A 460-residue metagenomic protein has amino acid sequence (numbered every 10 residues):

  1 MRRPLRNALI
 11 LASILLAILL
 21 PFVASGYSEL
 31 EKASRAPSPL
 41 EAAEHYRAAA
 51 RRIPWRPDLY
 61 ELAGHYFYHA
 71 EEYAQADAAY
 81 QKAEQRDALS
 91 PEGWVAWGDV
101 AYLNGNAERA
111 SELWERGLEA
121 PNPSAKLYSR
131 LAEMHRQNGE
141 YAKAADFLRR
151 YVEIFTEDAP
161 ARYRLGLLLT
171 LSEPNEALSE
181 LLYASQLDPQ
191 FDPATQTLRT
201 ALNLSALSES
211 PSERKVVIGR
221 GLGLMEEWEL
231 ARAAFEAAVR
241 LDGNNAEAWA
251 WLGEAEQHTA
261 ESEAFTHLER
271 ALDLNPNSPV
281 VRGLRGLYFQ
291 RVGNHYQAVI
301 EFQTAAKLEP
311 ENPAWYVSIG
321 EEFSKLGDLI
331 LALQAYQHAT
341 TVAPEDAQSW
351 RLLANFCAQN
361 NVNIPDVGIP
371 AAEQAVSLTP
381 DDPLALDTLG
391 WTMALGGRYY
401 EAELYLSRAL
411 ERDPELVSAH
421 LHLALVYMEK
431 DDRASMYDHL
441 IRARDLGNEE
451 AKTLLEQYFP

Functional and structural regions predicted by a protein language model:
M1-S38, Y163-L167, L171-S208: Long, contiguous interaction/recruitment modules in multidomain scaffold/adaptor proteins
G26, P57-D58, P91-E92, S124-K126 (+10 more regions): Helix-start (N-cap) detector for alpha-helical repeat units in TPR-like alpha-solenoids, especially tetratricopeptide
A36-H45, A70-K82, N104-R116, N138-R150 (+9 more regions): Structural signature of tandem alpha-helical TPR/SEL1-like repeats, specifically the intra-repeat loop/turn
R52, R86, A120-P121, I154-F155 (+8 more regions): Structural marker of alpha-solenoid helical repeat scaffolds
L62, A96, R130, R164 (+9 more regions): Canonical tetratricopeptide repeat
D99, E133, E254, Q348-S377 (+2 more regions): Alpha-helical adaptor scaffolds
P193-E226, E429-P460: Terminal, low-structured helical/coil segments at or just beyond the last alpha-helical repeat
